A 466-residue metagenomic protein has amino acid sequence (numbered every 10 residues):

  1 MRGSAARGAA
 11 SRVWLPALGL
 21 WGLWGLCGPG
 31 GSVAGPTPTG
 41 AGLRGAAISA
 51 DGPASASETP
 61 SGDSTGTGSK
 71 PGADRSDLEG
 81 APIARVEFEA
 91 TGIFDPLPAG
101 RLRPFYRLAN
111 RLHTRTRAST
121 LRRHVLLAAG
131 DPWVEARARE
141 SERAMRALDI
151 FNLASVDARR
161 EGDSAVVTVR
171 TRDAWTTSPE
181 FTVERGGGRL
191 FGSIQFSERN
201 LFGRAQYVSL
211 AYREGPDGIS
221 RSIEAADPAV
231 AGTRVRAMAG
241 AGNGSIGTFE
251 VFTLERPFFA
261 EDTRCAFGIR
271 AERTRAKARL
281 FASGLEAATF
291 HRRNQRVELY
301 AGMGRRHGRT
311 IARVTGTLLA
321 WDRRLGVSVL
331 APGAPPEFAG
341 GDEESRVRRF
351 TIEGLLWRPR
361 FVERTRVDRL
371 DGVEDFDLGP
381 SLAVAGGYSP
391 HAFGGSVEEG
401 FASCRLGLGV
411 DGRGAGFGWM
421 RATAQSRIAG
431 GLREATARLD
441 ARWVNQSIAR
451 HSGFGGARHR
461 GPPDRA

Functional and structural regions predicted by a protein language model:
M1-A5, A10-S11, L15-M420, A424-L432 (+1 more regions): Immediate N-terminus of the mature polypeptide
